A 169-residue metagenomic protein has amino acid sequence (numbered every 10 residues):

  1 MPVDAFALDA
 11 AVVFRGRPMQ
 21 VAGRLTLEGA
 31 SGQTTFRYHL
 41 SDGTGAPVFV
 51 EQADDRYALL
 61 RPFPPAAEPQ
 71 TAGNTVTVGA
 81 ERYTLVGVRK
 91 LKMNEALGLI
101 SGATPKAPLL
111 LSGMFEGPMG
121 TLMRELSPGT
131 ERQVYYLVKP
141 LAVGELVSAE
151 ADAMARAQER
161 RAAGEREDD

Functional and structural regions predicted by a protein language model:
M1-D169: Mixed-charge, low-complexity intrinsically disordered regions
